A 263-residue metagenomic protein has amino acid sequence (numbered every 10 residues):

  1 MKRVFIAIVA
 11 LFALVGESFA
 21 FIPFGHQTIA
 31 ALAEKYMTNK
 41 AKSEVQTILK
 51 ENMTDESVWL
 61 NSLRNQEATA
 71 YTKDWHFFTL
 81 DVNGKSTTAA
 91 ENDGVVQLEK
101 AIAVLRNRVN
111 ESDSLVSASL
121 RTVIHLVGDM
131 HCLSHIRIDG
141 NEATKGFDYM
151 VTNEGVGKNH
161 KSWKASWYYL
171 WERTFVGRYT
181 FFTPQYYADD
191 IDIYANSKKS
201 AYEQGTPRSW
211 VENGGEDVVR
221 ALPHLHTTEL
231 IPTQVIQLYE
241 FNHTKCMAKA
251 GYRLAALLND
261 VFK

Functional and structural regions predicted by a protein language model:
M1-V4: Positively charged n-region of N-terminal signal peptides that target proteins for export
L11-F12: Repetitive helical segments and hydrophobic/amphipathic motifs
F19-L126, L133, I138-K263: N-terminal, motif-rich segments that launch catalysis or mediate targeting to/interaction with membranes, typified by
